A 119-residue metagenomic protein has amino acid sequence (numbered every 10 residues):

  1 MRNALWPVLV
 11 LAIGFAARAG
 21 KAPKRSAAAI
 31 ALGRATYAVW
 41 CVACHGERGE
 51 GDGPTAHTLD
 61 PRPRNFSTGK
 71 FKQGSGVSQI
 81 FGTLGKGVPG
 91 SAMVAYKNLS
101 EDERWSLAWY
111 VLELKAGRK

Functional and structural regions predicted by a protein language model:
M1-A4: Positively charged n-region of N-terminal signal peptides that target proteins for export
V8-R18: Hydrophobic h-region of N-terminal signal peptides that target proteins for export in Gram-negative bacteria
A17-T36, K119: Electrostatic cytochrome c docking/interface patches
A27-E50, I80: Sequence/structural segment immediately N-terminal to covalent heme-attachment motifs in c-type and related
V42-T68: N-terminal, post-signal-peptide region of Sec/Tat-exported proteins
C44-G51, K70, G85, L99 (+1 more regions): Detector for the c-type heme attachment site
H57, R64, T83-L114, K119: Axial heme c-ligation environment in periplasmic c-type cytochrome domains
K72-G82: Short Fe-S-cluster ligation motifs
